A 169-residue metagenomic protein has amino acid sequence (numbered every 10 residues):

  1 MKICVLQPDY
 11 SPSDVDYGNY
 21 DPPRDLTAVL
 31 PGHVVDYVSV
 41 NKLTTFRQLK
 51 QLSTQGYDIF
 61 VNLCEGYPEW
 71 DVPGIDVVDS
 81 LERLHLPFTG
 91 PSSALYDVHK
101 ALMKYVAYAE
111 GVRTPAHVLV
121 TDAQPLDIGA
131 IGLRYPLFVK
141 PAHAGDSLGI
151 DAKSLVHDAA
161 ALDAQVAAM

Functional and structural regions predicted by a protein language model:
M1-P87, S93, D97-V98, L102 (+1 more regions): ATP-binding N-terminal substructure of ATP-dependent carboxylate-amine bond-forming enzymes
M1-Q7, L52-S53, D97-M169: Active-site nucleotide/adenylate-binding loops and adjacent lid/helix of ATP-dependent enzymes
V35, P87-F88, T114, L137: Hydrophobic beta-strand scaffold residues
Y67, P91, D146, I150: Gly/Ser/Thr-rich helix-start
V72, F88, H143, S147: Short glycine/serine/threonine-biased micro-segments
